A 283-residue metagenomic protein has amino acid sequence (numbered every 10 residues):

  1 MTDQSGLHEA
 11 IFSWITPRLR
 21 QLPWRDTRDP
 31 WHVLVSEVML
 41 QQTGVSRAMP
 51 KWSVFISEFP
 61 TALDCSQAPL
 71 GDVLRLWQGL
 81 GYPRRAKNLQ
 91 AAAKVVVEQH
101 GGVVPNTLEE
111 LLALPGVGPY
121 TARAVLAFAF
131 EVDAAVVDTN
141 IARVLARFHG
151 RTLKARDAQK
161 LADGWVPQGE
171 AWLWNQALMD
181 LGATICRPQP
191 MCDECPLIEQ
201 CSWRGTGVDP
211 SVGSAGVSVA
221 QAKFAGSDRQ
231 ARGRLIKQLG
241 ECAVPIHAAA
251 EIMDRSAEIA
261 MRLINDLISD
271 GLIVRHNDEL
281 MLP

Functional and structural regions predicted by a protein language model:
D3, H8-Q230, Q238, A243-H247 (+1 more regions): Catalytic cores of DNA base-excision repair glycosylases
V125, R262-D266, M281-P283: Residues in the recognition helix of alpha-helical DNA-binding motifs
M253-I268: Short amphipathic alpha-helical interaction segments
I268-L280: A short, conserved structural fragment
